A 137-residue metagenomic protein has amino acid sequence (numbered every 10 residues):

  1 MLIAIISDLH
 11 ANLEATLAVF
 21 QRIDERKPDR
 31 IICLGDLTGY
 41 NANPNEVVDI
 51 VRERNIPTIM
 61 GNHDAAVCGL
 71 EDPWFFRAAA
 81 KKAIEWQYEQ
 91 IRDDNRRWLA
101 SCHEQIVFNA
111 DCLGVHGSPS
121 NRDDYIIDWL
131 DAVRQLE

Functional and structural regions predicted by a protein language model:
M1-I56: N-terminal active-site segment of His-dependent metallophosphoesterases
S7-L9, G35-L37, N62-A65, G117-P119: Active-site metal-binding loops of divalent metal-dependent hydrolases
V47, E53-V115, N121-E137: Active-site neighborhood of divalent metal-dependent phosphoester bond hydrolases
